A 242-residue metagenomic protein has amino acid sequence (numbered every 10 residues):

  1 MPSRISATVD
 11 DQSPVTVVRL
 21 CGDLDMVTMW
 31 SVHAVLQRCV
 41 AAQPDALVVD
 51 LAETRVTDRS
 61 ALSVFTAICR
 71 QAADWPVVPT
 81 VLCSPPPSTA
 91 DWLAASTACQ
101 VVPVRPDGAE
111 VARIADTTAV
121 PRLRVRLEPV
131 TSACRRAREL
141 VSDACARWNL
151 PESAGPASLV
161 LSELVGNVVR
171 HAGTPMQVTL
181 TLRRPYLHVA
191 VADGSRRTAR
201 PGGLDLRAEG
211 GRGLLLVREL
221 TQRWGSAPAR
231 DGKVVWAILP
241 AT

Functional and structural regions predicted by a protein language model:
P2-A34, V125-R135: STAS-typified acidic loop motif
T28, R135, E139-S162: Conserved short strand/loop->alpha-helix "switch" segment adjacent to the catalytic nucleotide/phosphoryl-transfer site
Q37-A61: Short, glycine-/small-residue-enriched flexible loop/hinge segments at domain edges that mediate gating
Q37-C39, A52, T66, W75 (+3 more regions): Conserved beta-strand-loop-beta-strand hairpin that lines the nucleotide-binding pocket of ATP/GTP-utilizing enzymes
S63-C69: Histidine-anchored nucleotide/phosphate-binding helix
V81-P85: Short internal beta-strands
R113-E139: Surface-exposed beta-loop interaction hotspot
